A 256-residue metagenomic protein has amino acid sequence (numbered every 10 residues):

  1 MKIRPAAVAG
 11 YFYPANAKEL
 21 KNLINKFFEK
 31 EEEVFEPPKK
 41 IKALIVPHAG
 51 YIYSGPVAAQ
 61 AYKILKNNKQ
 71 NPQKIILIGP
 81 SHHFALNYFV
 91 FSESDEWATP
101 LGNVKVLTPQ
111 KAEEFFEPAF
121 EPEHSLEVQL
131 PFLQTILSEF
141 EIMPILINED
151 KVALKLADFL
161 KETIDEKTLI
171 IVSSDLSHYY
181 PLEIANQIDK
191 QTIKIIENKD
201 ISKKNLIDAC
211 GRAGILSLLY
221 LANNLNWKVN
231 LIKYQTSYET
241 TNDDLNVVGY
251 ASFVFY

Functional and structural regions predicted by a protein language model:
M1-N242, V254: Active-site histidine-anchored catalytic micro-motif
V247-S252: Short hydrophobic/aromatic beta-strand or adjacent loop that forms the aromatic wall/cage of a ligand/substrate-binding
